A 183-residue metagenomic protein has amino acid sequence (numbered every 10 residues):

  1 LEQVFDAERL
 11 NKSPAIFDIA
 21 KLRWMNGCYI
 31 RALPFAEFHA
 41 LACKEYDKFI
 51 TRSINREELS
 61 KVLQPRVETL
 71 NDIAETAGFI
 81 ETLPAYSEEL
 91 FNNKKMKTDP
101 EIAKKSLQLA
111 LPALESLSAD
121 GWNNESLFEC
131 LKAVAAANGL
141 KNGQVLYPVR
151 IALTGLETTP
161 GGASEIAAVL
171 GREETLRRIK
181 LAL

Functional and structural regions predicted by a protein language model:
L1-I50: A conserved active-site cap/scaffold subdomain adjacent to cofactor or substrate pockets
E8, F49-R52, K141, E173: Short coil/loop linkers at secondary-structure junctions
I19-R23, A36, E57, K61 (+2 more regions): Non-catalytic, well-ordered alpha-helical scaffold segments
W24-C28, P65-E68, P148-A152: Short, hydrophobic/amphipathic alpha-helical patches that form generic packing surfaces within helical domains
M25-N26, E45-Y46, L83, V169-T175: Short alpha-helical linear motifs
R31-F35, N71-A74, G155-A163: Short helix-capping/linker segments at secondary-structure and domain boundaries
F35-N138: Small-residue-rich helix-loop
W122-L183: Charged substrate- and nucleic-acid-binding regions of tRNA-handling and nucleotidyl-transfer enzymes, centered on
